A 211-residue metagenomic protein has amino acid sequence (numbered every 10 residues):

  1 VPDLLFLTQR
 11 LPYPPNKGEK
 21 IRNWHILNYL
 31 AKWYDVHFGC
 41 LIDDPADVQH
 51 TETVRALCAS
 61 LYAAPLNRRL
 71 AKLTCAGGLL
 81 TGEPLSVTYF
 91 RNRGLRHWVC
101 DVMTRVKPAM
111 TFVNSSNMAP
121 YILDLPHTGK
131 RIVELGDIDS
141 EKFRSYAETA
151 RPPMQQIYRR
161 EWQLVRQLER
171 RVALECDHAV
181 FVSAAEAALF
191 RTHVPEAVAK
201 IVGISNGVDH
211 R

Functional and structural regions predicted by a protein language model:
V1-A63: N-terminal subdomain of nucleotide-sugar transferases
Q9, R68-Y89, G129-R170, A188: Acceptor-binding helix/loop patch of EC 2.4 sugar-transfer enzymes, predominantly nucleotide-sugar-dependent
C40-V106: A conserved catalytic-core segment of Leloir-type glycosyltransferases
D47-H50, A119-I122, W162-A199: A short, active-site helix/loop in glycosyltransferases that binds the activated sugar's phosphate group
V99-A119, G129-I132: Short N-terminal targeting/anchoring amphipathic segment
S115, L135-D137, S183-A185: Helix N-cap/beta->alpha junction signal
A185, I204-G207: Carbohydrate-associated surface elements
